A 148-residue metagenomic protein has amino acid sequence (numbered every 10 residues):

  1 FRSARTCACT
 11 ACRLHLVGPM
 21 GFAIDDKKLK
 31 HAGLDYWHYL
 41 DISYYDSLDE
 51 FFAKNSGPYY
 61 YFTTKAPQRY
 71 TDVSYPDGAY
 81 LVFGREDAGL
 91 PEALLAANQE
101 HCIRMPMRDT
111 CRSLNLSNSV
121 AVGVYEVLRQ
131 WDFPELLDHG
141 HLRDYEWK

Functional and structural regions predicted by a protein language model:
F1-K148: Post-transcriptional modification and biogenesis factors for structured RNAs of the translation apparatus
